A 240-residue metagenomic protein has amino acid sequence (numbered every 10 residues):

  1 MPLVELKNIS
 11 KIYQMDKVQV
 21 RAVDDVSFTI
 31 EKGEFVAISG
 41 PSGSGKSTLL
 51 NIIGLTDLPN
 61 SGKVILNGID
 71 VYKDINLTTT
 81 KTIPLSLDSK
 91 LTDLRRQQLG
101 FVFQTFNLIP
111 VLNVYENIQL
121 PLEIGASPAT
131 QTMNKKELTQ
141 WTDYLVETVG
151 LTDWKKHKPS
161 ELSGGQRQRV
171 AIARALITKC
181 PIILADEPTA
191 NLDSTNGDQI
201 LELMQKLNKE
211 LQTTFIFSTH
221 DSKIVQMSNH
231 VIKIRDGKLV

Functional and structural regions predicted by a protein language model:
L3-V4, S10-M227, V231: ABC family nucleotide-binding domain
V231-V240: H-loop (His-switch) and adjacent beta-strand-loop-beta switch element of ABC-type ATPase nucleotide-binding domains
